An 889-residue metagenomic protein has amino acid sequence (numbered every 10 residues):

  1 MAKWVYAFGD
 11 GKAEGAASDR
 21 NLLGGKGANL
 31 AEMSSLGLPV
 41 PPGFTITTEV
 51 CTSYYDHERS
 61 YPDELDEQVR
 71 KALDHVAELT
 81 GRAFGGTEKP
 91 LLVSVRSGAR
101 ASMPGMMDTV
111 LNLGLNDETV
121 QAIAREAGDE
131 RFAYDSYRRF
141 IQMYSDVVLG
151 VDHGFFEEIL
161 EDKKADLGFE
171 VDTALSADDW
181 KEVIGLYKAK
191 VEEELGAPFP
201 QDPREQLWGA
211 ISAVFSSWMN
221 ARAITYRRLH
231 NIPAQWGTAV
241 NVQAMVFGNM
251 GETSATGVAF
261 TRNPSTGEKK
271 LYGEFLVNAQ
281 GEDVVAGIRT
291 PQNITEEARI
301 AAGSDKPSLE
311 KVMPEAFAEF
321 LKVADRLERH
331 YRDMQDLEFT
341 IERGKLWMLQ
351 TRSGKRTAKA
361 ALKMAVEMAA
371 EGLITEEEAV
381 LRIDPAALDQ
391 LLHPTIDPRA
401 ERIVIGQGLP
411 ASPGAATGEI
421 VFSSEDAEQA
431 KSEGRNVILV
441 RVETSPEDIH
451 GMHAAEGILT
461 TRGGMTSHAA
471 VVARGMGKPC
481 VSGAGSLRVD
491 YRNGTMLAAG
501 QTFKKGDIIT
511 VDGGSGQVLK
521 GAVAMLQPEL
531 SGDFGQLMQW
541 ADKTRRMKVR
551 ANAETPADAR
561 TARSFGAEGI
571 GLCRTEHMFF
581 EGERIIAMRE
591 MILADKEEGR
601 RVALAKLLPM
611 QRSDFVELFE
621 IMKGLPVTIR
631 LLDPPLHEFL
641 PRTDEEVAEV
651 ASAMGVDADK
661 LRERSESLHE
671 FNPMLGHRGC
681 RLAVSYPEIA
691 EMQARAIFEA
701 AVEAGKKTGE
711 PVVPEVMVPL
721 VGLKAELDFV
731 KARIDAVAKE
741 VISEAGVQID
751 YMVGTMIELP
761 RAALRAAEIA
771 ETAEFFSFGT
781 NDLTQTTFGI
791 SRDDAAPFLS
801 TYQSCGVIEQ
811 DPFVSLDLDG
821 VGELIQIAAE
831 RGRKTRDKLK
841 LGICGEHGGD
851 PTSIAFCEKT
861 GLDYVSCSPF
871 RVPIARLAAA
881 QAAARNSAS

Functional and structural regions predicted by a protein language model:
M1-I403, P410, Q429, R435-I438 (+12 more regions): Nucleotide/phosphate-binding sheet-loop regions of phosphoryl- and nucleotidyl-transfer enzymes
T45, E49, T444, G463-M465 (+12 more regions): Short, ordered loop/turn segments at secondary-structure junctions
D74-G86, M496-A498, K706, K739-Q748: Short mixed-charge
R96-S97, L530-D533, W540-S889: Conserved alpha/beta-domain cores
R326, N493-A499: Short alpha-helix capping/helix-loop boundary micro-motifs
Q407-E447, A498-Q536: Extended, non-globular alpha-helical segments
S423-E425, S486-L487, G535-M538, E554-P556: Intrinsically disordered, low-complexity regulatory segments
E456-R462, C480, G842: A short, small-residue-rich loop immediately preceding and capping a beta-strand
